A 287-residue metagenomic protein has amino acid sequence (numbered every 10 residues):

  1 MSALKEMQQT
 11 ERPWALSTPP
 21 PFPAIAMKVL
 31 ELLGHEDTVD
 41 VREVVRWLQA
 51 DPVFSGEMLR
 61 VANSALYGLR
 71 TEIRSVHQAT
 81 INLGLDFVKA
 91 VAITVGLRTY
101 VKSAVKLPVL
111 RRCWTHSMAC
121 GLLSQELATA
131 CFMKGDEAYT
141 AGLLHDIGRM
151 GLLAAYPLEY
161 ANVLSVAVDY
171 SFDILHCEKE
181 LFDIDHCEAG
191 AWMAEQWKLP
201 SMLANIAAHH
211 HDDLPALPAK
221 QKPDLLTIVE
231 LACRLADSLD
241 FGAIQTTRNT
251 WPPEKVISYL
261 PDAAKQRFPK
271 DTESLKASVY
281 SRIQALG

Functional and structural regions predicted by a protein language model:
M1-E11, I228, E254-G287: Terminal helices and disordered tails flanking the catalytic cores of nucleotide-processing hydrolases
M1-T250, S278-Y280: Conserved alpha-helical "signature site" that marks functionally important helical segments or helix/loop junctions
